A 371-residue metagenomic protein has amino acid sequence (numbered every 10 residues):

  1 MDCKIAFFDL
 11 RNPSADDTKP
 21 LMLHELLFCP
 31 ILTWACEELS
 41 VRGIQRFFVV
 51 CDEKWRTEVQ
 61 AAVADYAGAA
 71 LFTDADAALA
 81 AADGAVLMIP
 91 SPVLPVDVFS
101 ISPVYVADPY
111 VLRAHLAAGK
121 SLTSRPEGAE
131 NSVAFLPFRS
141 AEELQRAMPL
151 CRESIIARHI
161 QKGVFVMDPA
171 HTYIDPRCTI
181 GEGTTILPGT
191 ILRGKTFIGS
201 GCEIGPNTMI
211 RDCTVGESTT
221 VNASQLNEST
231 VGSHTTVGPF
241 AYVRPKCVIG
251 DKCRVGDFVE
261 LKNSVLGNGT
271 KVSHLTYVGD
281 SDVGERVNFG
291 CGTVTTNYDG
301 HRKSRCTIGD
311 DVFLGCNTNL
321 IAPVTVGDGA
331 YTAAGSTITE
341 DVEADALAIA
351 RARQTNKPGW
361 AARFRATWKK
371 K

Functional and structural regions predicted by a protein language model:
M1-A170, P176-R177, G183, A344-A346 (+1 more regions): Terminal amphipathic alpha-helical/low-complexity segments used for targeting or macromolecular assembly
L21, V133, C202, C253 (+1 more regions): Generic anion/oxyanion-binding catalytic loop in active/binding sites
L26, I160, V166, T172-I174 (+8 more regions): Hydrophobic beta-strand core residues of beta-sandwich domains
F28, R211, P245: Donor nucleotide-sugar binding loop of glycosyltransferases
I156, K162, A170, I174-P176 (+8 more regions): Short, conserved secondary-structure segments in the cores of folded domains
P176-C213, S218, S224: Phosphate-binding active sites in nucleotide-utilizing proteins
V221-K371: Glycine-rich hexapeptide-repeat left-handed beta-helix
